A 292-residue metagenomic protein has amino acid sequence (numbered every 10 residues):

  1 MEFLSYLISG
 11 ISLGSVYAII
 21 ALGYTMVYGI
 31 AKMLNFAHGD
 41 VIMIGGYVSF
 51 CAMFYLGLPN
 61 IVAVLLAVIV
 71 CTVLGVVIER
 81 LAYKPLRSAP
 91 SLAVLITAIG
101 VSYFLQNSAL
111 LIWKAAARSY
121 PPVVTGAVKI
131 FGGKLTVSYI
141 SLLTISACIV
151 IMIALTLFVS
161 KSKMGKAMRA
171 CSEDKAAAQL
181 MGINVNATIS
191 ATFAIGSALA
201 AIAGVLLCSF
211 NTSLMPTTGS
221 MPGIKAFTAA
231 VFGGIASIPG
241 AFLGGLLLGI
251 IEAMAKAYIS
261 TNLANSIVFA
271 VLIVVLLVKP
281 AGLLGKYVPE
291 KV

Functional and structural regions predicted by a protein language model:
M1-I20, V48, N60-A63, A89-V94 (+5 more regions): Membrane-interfacial amphipathic/re-entrant helices at transmembrane-helix boundaries
I8, I30-V77, L81, G234: Membrane-embedded helix boundary and interhelical linker motif in transport proteins
L13, L135-L214, I238-L243: Helix-loop-helix "hairpin" substructures at the membrane interface of multi-pass membrane proteins
Y17, G57-I69, S190-A200, L207-A270: Transmembrane alpha-helical segments in multi-pass inner-membrane proteins
Y24, G57-V101, S108, L243-L248 (+1 more regions): Alpha-helical transmembrane segments within multi-pass membrane transporters and channels
A37, I61-V62, L92-A93, K163 (+4 more regions): Residues that define the loop-to-transmembrane-helix transition and helix capping in multi-pass membrane transporters
G46-F50, A67-L74, V101-A109, A147-T156 (+3 more regions): Hydrophobic core segments of alpha-helical transmembrane domains in multi-pass membrane transport and ion-translocation
P85-K161, T188, M254, I259 (+3 more regions): Transmembrane helix-bundle core of multi-pass membrane transporters and related energy-transducing complexes
